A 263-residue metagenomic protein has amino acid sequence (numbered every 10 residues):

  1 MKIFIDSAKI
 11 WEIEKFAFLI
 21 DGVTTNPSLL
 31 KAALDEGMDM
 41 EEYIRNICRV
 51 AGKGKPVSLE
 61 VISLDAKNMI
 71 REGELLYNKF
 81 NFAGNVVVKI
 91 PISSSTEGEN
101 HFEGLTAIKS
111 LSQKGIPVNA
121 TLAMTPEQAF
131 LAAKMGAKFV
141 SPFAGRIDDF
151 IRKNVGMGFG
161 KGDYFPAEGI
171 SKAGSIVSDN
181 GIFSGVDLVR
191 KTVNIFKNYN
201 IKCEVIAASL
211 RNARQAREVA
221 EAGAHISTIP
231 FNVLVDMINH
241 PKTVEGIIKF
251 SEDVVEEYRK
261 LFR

Functional and structural regions predicted by a protein language model:
K2-G104, I108-S110, K114, S171: Active-site beta->alpha loop and helix N-cap motifs at the rims of alpha/beta catalytic domains
K2-I10, K15-T24, R49-G54, S58-I62 (+9 more regions): Active-site-facing alpha/beta catalytic cores
K31-A33, F150-I151, M237-I238: A short acidic, helix-capping loop that chelates divalent metal ions and anchors anionic groups
E36, V50, I238-P241, E257: Residue-level detector of solvent-exposed, low-hydrophobicity positions
T96, N100-K109, P117-V233, P241-V254 (+1 more regions): Catalytic alpha/beta core domains of metabolic enzymes, predominantly
